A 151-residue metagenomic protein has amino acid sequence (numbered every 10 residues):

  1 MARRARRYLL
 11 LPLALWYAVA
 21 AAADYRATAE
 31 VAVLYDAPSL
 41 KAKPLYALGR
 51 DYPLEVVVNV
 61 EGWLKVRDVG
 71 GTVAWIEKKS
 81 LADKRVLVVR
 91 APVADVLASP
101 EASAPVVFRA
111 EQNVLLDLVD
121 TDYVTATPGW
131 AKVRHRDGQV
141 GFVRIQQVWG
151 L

Functional and structural regions predicted by a protein language model:
M1-L9: Bacterial N-terminal signal peptides that target proteins for export
Y8-A18: Bacterial N-terminal signal peptides
A20-A22: Hydrophobic alpha-helical membrane-insertion segments, chiefly the h-region of N-terminal signal peptides
D24-V33, A37-Y46, Y52-E61, R67-E101 (+2 more regions): Boundary regions of SH3-family modules and the immediately adjacent low-complexity/disordered segments in eukaryotic
Y46-A47, R109: Residue-level "contact hotspot" at macromolecular interaction interfaces
